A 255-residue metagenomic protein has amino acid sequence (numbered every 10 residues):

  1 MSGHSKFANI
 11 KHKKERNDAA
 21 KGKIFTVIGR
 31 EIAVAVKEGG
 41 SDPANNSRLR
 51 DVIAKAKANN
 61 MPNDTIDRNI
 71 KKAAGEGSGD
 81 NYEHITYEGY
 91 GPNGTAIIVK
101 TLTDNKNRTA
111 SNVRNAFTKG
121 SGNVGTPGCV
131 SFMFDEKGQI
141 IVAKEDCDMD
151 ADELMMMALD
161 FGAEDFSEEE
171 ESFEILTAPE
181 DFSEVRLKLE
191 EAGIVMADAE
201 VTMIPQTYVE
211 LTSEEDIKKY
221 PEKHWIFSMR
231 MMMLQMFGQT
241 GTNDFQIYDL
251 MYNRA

Functional and structural regions predicted by a protein language model:
M1-G125, C129-Q139, I204-Q206, E210-L211 (+2 more regions): N-terminal cationic and glycine-rich segments that engage phosphates or anionic surfaces
I141-A255: Positively charged, low-complexity, intrinsically disordered RNA-binding extensions
